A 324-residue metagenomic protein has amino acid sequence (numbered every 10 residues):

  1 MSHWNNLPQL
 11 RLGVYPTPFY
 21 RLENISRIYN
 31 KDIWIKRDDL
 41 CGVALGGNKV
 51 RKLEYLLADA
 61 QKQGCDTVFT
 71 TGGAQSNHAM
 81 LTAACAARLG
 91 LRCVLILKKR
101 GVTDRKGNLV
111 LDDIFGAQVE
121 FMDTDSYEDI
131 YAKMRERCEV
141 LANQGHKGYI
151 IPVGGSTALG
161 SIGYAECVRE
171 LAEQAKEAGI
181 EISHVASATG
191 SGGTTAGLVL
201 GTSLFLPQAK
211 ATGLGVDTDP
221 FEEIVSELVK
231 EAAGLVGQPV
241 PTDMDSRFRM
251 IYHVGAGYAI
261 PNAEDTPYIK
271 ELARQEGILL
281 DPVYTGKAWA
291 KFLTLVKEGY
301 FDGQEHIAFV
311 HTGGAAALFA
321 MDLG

Functional and structural regions predicted by a protein language model:
M1-G324: PLP-dependent amino-acid enzyme catalytic core
